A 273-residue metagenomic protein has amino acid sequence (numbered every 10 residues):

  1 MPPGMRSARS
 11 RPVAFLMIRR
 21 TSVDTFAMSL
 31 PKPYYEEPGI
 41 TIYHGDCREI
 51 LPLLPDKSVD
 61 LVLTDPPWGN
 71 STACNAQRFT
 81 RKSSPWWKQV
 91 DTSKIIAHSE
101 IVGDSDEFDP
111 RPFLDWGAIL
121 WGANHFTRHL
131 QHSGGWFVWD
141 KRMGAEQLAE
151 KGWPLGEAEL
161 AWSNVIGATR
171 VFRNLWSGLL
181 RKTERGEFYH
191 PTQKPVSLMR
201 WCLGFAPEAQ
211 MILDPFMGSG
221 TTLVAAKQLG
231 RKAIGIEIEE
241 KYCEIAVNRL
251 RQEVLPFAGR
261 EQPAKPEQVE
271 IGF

Functional and structural regions predicted by a protein language model:
G4-S10: Intrinsically disordered, low-complexity segments enriched in small polar residues
R19-T21, L54-T64, W68, T72-K88 (+3 more regions): Class I S-adenosyl-L-methionine
D24-T25: Short, positively charged and aromatic/hydrophobic N-terminal segments
P33-I42: Beta-strand-turn-beta hairpins that frame and shape the catalytic cleft of phosphate-ester-processing enzymes
G45-E49: Conserved SAM/SAH-binding loop
D106-G117: A short glycine-rich, Lys/Arg-flanked "PGG" loop and its adjoining helix->strand segment in the class I
